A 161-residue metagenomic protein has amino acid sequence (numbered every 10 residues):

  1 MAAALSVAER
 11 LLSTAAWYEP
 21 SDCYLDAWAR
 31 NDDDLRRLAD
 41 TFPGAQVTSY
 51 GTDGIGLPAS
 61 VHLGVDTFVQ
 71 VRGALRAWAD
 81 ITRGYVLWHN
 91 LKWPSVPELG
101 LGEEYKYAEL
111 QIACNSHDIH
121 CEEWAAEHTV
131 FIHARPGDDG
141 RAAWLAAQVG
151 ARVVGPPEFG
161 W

Functional and structural regions predicted by a protein language model:
M1-W161: Structured alpha/beta or helical-core interaction and ligand-binding surfaces enriched in interleaved
